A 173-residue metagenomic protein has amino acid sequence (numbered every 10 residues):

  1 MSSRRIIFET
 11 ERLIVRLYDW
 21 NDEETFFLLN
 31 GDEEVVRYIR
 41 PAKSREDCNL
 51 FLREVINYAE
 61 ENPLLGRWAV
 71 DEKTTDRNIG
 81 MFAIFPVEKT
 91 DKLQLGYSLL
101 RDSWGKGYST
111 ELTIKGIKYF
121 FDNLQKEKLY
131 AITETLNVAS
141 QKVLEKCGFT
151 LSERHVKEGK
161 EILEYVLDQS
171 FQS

Functional and structural regions predicted by a protein language model:
M1-R37, D71-S173: Acyl-donor (CoA/ACP) binding surface of acyl/acetyltransferases
M1-S2, E54-I56: A generic local structural motif
E34-V55: Conserved GNAT-fold acetyl-CoA-binding loop/helix
K43-D47, G66, L136, E161: Short, conserved alpha-helical segments within structured domains
V55-A69: A short helix-loop-beta-strand connector motif used in the catalytic cores of GNAT acetyltransferases and, in some
